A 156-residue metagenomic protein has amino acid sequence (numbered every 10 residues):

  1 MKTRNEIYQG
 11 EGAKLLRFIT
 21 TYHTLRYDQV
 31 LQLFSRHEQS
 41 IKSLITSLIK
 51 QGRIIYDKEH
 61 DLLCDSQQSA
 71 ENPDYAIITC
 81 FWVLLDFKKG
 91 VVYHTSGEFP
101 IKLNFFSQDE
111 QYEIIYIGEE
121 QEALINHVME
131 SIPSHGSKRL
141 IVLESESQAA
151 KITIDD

Functional and structural regions predicted by a protein language model:
M1-L15: Short alpha-helical segments that sit at the start of domains
L15-T21, K50-M129: Nucleic-acid-binding surface
T21-F34: Short acidic, hydrophobic short linear motifs in intrinsically disordered regions
V30, L44-S47, D57-H60: N-terminal, charged amphipathic alpha-helical interaction modules
S35-K50: Short amphipathic alpha-helical interaction segments
S35-R36, Q108-Q111, S134-K138: Short glycine/proline-enriched coil/turn segments at helix->beta-strand junctions
Y116-D156: Catalytic cores of nucleic-acid endonucleases
